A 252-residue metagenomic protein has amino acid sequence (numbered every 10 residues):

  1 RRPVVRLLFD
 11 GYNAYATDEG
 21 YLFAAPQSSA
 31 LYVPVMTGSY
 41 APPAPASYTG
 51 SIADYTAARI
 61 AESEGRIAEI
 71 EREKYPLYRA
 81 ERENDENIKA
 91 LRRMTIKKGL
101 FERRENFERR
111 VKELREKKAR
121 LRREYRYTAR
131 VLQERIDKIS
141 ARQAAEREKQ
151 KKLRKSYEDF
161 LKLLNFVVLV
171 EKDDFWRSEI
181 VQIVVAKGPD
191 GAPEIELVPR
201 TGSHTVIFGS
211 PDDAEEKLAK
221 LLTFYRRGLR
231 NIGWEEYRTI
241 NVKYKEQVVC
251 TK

Functional and structural regions predicted by a protein language model:
R1-K252: Charged, solvent-exposed interaction patches on well-folded alpha/beta domains that mediate macromolecular contacts
